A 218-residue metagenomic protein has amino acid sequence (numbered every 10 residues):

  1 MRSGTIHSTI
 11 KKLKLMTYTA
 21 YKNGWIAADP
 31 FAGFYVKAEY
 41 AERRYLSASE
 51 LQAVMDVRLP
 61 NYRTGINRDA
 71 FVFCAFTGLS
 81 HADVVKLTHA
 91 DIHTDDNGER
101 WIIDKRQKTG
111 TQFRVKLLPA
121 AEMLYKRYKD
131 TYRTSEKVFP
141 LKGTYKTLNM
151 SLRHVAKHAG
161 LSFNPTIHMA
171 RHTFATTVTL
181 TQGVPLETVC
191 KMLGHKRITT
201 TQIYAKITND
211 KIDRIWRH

Functional and structural regions predicted by a protein language model:
M1-Y18, W25, Y62-G65, G143-T147 (+1 more regions): N-terminal core-binding DNA-recognition domain of tyrosine site-specific recombinases/integrases
S3-T9, K22-H81, V85, Q182: Basic, Lys/Arg- and aromatic-enriched nucleic-acid-binding interface segment
K14-T17, Y21, T208-I212: C-terminal flanking helix
Y40, Q107-K126, R133-H154: C-terminal catalytic core of Y-nucleophile DNA break-rejoin enzymes
Y45, R106-G110, L193-H218: Catalytic-site neighborhood detector that most strongly recognizes the C-terminal catalytic loop/helix of tyrosine
V54, F113-K116, M123, R127-K129 (+1 more regions): DNA/chromatin major-groove-contacting recognition/catalytic segments
V72, F76, A82, H154 (+3 more regions): C-terminal catalytic core of tyrosine-transesterase DNA break-rejoin enzymes
D91-E99, S162-F163, G183-I203, D210: Short, polar N-cap/turn motifs at the start of nucleic acid-interacting alpha helices
